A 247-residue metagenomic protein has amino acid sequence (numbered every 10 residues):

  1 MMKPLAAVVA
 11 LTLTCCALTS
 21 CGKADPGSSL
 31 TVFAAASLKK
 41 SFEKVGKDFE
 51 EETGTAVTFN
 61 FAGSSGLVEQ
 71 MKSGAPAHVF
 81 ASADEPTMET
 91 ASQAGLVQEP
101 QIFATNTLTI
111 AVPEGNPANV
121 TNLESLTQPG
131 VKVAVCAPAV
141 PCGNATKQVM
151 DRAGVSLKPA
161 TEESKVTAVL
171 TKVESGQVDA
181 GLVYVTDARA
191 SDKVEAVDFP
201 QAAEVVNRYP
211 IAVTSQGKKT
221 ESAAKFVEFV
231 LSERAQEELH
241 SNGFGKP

Functional and structural regions predicted by a protein language model:
M1-V8: Bacterial N-terminal signal peptides that target proteins for export
P4, C21-E52, S65, E69-K72 (+4 more regions): Exported/periplasmic ABC-transporter solute-binding proteins
C15-S20: C-terminal motif of bacterial Sec signal peptides marking the signal peptidase cleavage site
A56-S65: A short beta-strand-loop structural module common to alpha/beta enzyme folds
